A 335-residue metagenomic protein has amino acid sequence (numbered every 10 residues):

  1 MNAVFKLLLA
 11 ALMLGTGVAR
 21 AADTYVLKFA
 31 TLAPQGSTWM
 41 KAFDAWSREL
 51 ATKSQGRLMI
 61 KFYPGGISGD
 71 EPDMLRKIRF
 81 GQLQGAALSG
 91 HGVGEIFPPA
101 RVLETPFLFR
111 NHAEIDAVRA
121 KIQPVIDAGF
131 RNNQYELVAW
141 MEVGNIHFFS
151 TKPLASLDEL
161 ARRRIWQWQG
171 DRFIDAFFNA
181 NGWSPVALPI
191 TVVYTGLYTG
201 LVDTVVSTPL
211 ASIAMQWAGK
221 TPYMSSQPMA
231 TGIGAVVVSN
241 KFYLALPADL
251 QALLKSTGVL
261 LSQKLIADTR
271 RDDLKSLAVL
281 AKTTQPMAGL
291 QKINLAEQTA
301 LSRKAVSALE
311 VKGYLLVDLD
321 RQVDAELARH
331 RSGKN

Functional and structural regions predicted by a protein language model:
M1-A3: N-terminal secretory signal peptides that target proteins for export/translocation
K6-T16: Bacterial N-terminal signal peptides
G17-A21: Sec/Tat signal peptide C-region and signal peptidase I cleavage site
A22-E114, F130-N335: N-terminal secretory/targeting leader peptides
D116-F130: Signature of the catalytic double-stranded beta-helix
